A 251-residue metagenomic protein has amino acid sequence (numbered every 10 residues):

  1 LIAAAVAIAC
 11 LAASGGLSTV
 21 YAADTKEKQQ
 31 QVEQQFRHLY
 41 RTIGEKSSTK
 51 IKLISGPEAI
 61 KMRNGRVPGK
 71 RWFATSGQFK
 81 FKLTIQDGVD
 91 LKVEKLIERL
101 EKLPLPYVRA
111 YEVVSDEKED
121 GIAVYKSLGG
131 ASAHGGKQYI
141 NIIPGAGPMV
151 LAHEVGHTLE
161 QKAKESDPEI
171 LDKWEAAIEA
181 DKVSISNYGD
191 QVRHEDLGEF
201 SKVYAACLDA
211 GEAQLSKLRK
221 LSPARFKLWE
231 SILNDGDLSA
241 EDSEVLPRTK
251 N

Functional and structural regions predicted by a protein language model:
A3-S14: Bacterial N-terminal signal peptides
V20-A22: Boundary at the C-terminal end of the N-terminal hydrophobic targeting segment
Q35-K137, P144: Auxiliary, metal-adjacent structural segments of Zn-dependent hydrolase domains
D90-I97, G145-V150, Y188-V192, R219-K220: Soluble non-cytosolic domains of exported or imported proteins
A123, N141, E160, D196-S201: Structural recognition of the beta-strand scaffold that forms the well-ordered cores of secreted hydrolase catalytic
G145, A163-S186: Post-HEXXH active-site segment of zinc metalloproteases
M149-K164, G198: Active-site recognition of the HExxH zinc-binding catalytic motif
E175-P247: Metalloprotease/metallohydrolase-associated module, dominated by Zn2+-dependent proteases
